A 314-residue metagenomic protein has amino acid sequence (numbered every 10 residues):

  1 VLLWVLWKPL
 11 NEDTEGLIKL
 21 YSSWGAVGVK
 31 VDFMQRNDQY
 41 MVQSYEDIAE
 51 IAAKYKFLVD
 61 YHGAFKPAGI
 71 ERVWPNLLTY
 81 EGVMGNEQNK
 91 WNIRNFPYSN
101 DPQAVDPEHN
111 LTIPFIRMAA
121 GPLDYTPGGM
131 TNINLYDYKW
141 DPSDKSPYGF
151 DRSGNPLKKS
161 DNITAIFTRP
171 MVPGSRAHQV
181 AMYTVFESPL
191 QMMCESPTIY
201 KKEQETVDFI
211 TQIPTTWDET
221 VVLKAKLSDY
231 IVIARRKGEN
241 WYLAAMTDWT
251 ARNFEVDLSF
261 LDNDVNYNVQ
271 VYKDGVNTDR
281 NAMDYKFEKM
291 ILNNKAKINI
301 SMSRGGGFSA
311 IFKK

Functional and structural regions predicted by a protein language model:
V1-I166: Aromatic- and carboxylate-enriched substrate-binding clefts and catalytic-loop regions of carbohydrate-active enzymes
L2, K56-G63, N86-I93, P189-Y200 (+2 more regions): Acidic/polar loop patches that form or flank catalytic/metal-binding clefts of enzymes that bind anionic ligands
D32, V271-K295: Solvent-exposed beta-strand/loop surfaces of large extracellular or lumenal domains
D32, V59, V185, L243 (+1 more regions): Conserved, mostly hydrophobic/aromatic
T168-R169, G174, H178-P197: Catalytic domains of carbohydrate-active enzymes that cleave complex glycans
E195-Y242, D279-M283: Glycan-recognition and catalytic regions of carbohydrate-active enzymes
L227-Y267, F308-S309: Carbohydrate-binding surface patches
K289-K314: C-terminal beta-strand-rich structural cap/linker in extracellular carbohydrate-active enzymes
